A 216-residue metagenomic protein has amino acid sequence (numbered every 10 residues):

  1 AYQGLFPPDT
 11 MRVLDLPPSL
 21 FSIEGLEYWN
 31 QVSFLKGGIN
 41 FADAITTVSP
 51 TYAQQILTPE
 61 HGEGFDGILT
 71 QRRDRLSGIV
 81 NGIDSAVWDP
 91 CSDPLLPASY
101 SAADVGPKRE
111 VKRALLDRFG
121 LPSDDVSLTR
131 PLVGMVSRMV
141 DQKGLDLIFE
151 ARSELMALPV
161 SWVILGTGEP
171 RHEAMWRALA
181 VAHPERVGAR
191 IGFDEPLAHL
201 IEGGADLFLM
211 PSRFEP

Functional and structural regions predicted by a protein language model:
A1-P216: Catalytic cores of nucleotide-sugar-dependent glycosyltransferases that transfer UDP/GDP/TDP-activated
